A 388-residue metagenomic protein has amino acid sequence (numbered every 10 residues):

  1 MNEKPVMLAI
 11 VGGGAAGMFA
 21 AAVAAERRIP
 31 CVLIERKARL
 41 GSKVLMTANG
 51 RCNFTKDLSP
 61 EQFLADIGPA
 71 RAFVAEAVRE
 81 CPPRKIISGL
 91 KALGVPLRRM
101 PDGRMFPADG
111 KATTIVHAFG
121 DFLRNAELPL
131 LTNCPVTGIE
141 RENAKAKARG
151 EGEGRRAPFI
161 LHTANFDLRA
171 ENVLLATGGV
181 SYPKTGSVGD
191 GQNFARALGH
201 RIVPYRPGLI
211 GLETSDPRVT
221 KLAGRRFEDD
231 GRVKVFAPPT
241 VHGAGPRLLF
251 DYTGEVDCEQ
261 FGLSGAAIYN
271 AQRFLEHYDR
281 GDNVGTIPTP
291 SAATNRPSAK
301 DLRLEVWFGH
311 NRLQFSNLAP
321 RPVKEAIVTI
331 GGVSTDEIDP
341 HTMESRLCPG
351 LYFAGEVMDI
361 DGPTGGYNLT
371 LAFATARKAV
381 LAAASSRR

Functional and structural regions predicted by a protein language model:
K4-L33, A379-A384: N-terminal Rossmann-like FAD-binding beta1-loop-alpha1 element of flavoenzymes
I10, G14-A16, R39, G179-S181 (+1 more regions): Residue-level detector of alpha-helix initiation sites
A25-N49: Glycine-rich FAD pyrophosphate-binding loop
I29-V32, L97, V173: Hydrophobic anchor at the start of a short beta-strand that flanks the dinucleotide cofactor-binding loop
M46, T113-T114, A118-F308: Predominantly flavin-linked oxidoreductase catalytic cores and closely associated redox partners
R51-R99: Glycine-rich active-site loop/strand segments that organize a redox cofactor
L131-N133, W307-D361: A glycine-rich dinucleotide-binding beta-alpha-beta segment and adjacent secondary-structure elements that constitute
S181-F194, L198, D359-R387: A conserved FAD-binding loop/helix module that cradles the flavin
